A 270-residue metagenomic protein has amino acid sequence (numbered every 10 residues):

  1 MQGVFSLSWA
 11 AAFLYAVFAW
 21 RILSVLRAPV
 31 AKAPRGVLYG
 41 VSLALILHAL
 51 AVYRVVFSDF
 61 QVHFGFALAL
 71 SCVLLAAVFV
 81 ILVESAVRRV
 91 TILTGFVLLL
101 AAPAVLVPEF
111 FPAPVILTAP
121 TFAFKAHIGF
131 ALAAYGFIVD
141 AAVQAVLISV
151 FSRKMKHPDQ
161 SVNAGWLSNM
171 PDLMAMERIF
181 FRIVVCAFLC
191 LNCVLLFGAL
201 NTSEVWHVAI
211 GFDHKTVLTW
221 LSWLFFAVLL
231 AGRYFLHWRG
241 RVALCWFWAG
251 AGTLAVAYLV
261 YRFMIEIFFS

Functional and structural regions predicted by a protein language model:
M1-Y15, A134-I138, F268-F269: Hydrophobic transmembrane alpha-helical segments in integral membrane proteins
G3-L14, Q61-L74, I210-S222: Structural signature of hydrophobic alpha-helical transmembrane segments
L7-P29: N-terminal signal-anchor/start-transfer transmembrane helix
K32-V41, A67-A69, V90-A102, A243-A249: Cytoplasmic-side transmembrane-helix entry/capping segments in multi-pass membrane proteins
F57-A134: Membrane-interface helix-loop-helix junctions at boundaries between adjacent transmembrane segments
P158-E204: A mid-sequence, solvent-exposed acidic-amphipathic segment
A231-T253: Interfacial loop-to-transmembrane junctions
V256-S270: Juxtamembrane boundary at the C-terminal end of a transmembrane helix
